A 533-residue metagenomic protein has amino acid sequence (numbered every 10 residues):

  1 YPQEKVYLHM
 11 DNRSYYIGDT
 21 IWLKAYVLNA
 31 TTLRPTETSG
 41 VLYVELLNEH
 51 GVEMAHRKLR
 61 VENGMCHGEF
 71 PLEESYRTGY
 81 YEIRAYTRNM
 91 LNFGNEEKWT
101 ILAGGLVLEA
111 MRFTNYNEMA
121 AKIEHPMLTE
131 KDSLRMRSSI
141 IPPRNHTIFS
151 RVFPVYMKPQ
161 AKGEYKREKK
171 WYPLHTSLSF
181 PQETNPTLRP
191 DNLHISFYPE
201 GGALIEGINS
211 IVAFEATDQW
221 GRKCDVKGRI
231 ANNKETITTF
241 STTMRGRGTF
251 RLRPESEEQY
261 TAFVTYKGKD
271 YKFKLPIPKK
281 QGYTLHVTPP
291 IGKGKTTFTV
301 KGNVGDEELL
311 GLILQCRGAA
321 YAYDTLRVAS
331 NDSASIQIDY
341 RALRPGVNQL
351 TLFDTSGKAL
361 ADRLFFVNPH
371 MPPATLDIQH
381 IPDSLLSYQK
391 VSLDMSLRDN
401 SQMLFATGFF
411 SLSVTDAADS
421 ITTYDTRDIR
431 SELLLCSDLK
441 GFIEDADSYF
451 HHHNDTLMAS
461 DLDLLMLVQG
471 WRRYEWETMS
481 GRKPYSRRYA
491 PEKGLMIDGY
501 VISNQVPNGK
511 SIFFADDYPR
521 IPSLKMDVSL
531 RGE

Functional and structural regions predicted by a protein language model:
E4-T32, I195-W220, T296-V300, T351 (+3 more regions): Beta-strand-rich structural segments
L33-E37, E74-E82, F93-N95, R344-Q349: Short glycine/proline/serine/threonine-rich loop/turn segments at secondary-structure transition edges
T36-V44, R222-I230, D306-L312, Q402-S411 (+1 more regions): Short, ordered, surface-exposed loop/turn motifs in non-cytosolic proteins
L42-H56, G228-F240, Q315-Y321, V414-D419 (+1 more regions): Short amphipathic beta-strand segments in non-cytosolic proteins
E62-E69, T243-T249, A329-Q337, L530-E533: Aromatic sugar-binding surface patches on proteins that engage polysaccharides or sugar-phosphate polymers
H67-T78, M90, R247-T249, R253-Q259 (+1 more regions): Short, surface-exposed loop/turn segments at beta-strand-coil junctions that are enriched for proline with nearby
R77, T87-E96, K267-K272, L352-D362: Short acidic/polar inter-strand loop motif in beta-rich domains
E82, N89-Y116, A120-T187, K274 (+3 more regions): Acidic glycine/proline-rich low-complexity segments
